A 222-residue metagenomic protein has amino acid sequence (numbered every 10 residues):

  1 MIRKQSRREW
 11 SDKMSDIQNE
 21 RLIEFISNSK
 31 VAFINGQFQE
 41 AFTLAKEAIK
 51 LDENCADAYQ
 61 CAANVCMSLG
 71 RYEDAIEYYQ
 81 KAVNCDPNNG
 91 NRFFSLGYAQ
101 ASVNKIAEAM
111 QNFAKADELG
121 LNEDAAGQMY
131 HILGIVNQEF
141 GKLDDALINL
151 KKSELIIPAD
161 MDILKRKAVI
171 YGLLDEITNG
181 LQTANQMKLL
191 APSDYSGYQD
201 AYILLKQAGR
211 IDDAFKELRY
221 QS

Functional and structural regions predicted by a protein language model:
I17, L51, C85, L119-N122 (+2 more regions): Structural marker of alpha-solenoid helical repeat scaffolds
E20-L51, D57, C61-S68: Alpha-helical segment of the N-proximal tetratricopeptide repeat
I23, D57, N91, D124-Q128 (+2 more regions): Start-of-helix register in tetratricopeptide repeats
I34-N35, S68-L69, S102-V103, V136-E139 (+2 more regions): Register position in tetratricopeptide repeats
C61, S95, M129-I132, R166 (+1 more regions): Canonical tetratricopeptide repeat
